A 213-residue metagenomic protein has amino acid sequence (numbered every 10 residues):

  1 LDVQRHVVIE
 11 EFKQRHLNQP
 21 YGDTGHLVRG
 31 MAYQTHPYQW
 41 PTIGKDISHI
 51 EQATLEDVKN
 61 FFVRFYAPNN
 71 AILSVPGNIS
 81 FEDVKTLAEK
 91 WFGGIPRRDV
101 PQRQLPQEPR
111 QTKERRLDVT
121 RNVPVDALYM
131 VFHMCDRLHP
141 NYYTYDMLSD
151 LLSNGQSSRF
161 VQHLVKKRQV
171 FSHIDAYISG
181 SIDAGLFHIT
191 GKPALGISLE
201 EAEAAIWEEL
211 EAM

Functional and structural regions predicted by a protein language model:
L1-V100, D118, D136, T144 (+1 more regions): Charge-rich, well-structured scaffold segments of protease-associated domains
K13, G30, V100-S157: His/Glu-based metal-binding/catalytic segments typifying zinc-dependent metallopeptidases
V161-Q162: Phosphate-proximal small/polar/acidic motifs at interfaces that engage nucleotide phosphates, polyphosphates
